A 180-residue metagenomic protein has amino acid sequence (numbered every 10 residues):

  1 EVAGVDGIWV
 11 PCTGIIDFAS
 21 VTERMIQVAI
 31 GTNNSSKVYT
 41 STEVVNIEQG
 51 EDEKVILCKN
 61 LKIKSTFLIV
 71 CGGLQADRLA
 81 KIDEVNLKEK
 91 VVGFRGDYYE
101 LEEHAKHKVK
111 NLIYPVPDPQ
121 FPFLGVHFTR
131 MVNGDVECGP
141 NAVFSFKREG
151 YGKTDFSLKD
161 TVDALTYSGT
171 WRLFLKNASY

Functional and structural regions predicted by a protein language model:
E1-V5: A conserved beta-strand/loop capping segment in the N-terminal third of enzymes that catalyze redox or closely related
I8-F67: Helical element adjacent to the flavin cofactor pocket in flavoenzyme catalytic cores
I15, K90-R95, H104, R172-Y180: Flavin (FAD/FMN) cofactor-binding core of flavoprotein oxidoreductases
I47-F156: Flavin-dependent oxidoreductases
G152-Y180: Helix-rich C-terminal "cap"/substrate-channel and partner-interaction subdomain that packs against the flavin-binding
